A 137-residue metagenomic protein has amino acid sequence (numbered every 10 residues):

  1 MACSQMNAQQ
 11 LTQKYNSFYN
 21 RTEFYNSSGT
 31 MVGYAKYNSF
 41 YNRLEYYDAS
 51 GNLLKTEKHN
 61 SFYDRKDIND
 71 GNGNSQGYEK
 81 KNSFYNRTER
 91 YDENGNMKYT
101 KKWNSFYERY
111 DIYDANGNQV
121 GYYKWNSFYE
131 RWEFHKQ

Functional and structural regions predicted by a protein language model:
M1-N7: C-terminal segment of classical bacterial N-terminal signal peptides
N7-Q137: Intrinsically disordered, low-complexity proline/glycine-rich segments
